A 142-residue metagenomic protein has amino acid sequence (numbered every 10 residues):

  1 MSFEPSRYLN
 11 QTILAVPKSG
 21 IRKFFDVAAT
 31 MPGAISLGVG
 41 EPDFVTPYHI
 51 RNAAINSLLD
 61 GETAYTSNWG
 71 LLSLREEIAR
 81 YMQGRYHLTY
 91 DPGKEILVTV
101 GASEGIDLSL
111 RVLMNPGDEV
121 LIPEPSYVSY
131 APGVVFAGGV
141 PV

Functional and structural regions predicted by a protein language model:
P5, T12-G101, L108: N-terminal small-domain helix-loop-helix segment of the aminotransferase-like
R7, G61, N115-G117: Short, surface-exposed connector motifs at secondary-structure boundaries
V112-V142: PLP-dependent aminotransferase-like
